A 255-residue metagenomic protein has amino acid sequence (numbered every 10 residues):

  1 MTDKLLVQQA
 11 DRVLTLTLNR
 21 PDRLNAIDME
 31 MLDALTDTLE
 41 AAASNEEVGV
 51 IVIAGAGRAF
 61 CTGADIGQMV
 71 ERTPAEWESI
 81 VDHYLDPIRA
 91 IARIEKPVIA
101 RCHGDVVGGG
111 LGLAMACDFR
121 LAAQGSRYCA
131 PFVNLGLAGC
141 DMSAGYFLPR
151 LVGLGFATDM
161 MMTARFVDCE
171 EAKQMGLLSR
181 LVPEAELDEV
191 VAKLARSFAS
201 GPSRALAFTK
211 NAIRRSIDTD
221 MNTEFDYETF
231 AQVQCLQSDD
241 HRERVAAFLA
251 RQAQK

Functional and structural regions predicted by a protein language model:
M1-A56, R89: Conserved CoA-thioester-binding segment of acyl-CoA-metabolizing enzymes
M1-L14, N45, A164-E170, Q174 (+3 more regions): C-terminal alpha-helix plus adjacent terminal tail
L16, R20, L35, I53 (+6 more regions): Terminal peptide-recognition signature
N19, N25, G55-G57, G63-D65 (+3 more regions): Conserved phosphate-binding and hydrolysis motifs of nucleotide-dependent enzymes
M31-A34, I80-H83, L113, L187 (+1 more regions): Hydrophobic alpha-helical membrane-association signature
G55-A90, V106, N134-L137, D220: Glycine- (often His-adjacent) and acidic-residue-rich active-site loop that binds/positions the CoA thioester
R89-R204, S238, E243: Crotonase-fold acyl-CoA enzyme core
